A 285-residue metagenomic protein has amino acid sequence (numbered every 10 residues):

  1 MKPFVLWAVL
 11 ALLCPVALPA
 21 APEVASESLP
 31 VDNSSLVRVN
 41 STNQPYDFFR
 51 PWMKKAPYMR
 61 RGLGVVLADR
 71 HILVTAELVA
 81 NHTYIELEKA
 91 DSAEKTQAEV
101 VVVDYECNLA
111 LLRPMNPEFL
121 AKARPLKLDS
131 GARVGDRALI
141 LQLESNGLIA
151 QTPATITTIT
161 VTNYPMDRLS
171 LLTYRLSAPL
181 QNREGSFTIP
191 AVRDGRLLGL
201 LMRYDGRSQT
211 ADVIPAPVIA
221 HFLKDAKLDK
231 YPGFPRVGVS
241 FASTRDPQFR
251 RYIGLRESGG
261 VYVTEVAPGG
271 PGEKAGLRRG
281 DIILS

Functional and structural regions predicted by a protein language model:
W7-V16: Bacterial N-terminal signal peptides
V24-P30, V39, L197-E257: C-terminal cap/linker of serine protease catalytic domains
S35-N40, M115-R124, A150-Q209, G259-T264: Active-site region of chymotrypsin-like
V39, G64, R70-V74, A98 (+14 more regions): Terminal peptide-recognition signature
P45, A68-A150, Y174-G185, G206-Q209: Conserved active-site neighborhood of the chymotrypsin/trypsin-like protease fold
D47-Y84, T188-I189, R196-Y204: Catalytic histidine site
F48-K55, V103-C107, I159-Y174, A226-P232 (+1 more regions): Gly/Ser-enriched beta-turn/beta-hairpin loop segments
K55, P179-P190, A242-S285: PDZ/PDZ-like domain segments forming the peptide/carboxylate-binding groove, activating on the N-terminal beta-strands
